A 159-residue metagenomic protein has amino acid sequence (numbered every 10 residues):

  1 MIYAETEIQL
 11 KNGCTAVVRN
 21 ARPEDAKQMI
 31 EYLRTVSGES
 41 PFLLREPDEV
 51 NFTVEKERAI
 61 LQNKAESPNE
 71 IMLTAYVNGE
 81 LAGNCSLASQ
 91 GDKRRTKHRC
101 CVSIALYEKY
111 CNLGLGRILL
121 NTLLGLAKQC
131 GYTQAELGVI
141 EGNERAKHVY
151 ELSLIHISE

Functional and structural regions predicted by a protein language model:
M1-N12: Short acidic N-proximal helix/loop "leader" segments that mark the beginning of a domain or an inter-domain linker
A16-Q28: A short beta-loop-alpha structural element at the N-terminal edge of CoA-dependent acyl/N-acetyltransferase catalytic
I30-D48, N63: Helix-loop element at the rim of GNAT/NAT acetyltransferase active sites that forms part of the acceptor-substrate
V50-H98, S103-K109, L120-N121, L126: Acetyl-CoA-dependent GNAT
N112-Q129, H148-L152: Conserved acetyl-CoA-binding loop-helix of GNAT-fold acetyltransferases
A127-G138: Conserved GNAT acetyl-CoA-binding A-motif
L137-K147: Conserved beta-strand-loop-alpha-helix junction that forms the acyl-donor binding cleft
I155-E159: Conserved small/polar residues in nucleotide/adenosyl-binding loops
